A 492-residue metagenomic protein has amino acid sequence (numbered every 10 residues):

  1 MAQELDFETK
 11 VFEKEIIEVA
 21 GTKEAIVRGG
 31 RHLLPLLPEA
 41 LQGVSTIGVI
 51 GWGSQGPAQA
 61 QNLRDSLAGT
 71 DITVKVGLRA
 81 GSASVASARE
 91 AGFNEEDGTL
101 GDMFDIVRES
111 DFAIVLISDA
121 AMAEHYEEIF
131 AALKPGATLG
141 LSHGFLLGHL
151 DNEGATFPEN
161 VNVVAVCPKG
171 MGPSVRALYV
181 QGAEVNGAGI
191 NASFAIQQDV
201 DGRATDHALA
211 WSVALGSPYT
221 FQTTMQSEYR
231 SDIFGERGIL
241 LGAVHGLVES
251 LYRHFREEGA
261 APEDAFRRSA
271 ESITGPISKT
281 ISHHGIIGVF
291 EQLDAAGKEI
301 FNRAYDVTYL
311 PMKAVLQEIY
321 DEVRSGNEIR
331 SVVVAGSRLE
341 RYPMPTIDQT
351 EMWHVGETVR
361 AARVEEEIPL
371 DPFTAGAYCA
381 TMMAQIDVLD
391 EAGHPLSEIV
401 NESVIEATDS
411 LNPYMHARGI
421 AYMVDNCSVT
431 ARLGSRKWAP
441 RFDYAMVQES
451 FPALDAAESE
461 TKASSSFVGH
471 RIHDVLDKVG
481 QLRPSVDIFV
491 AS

Functional and structural regions predicted by a protein language model:
M1-T46, L78-R79, I196-Q198, V213-Q222: Glycine/serine-rich phosphate-binding loop and adjoining beta1-alpha1 elements at the start of nucleotide-handling
A2-R31, A188, E249, E257-S492: NAD(P)-dependent Rossmann-like dehydrogenase/reductase catalytic/cofactor-binding core
Q3-D6, R79-A80, R89-G148, T156-S174 (+3 more regions): Rossmann-like NAD(P)-binding element
I16-I17, R64-F93: NAD(P)-binding Rossmann-fold cofactor-contacting core
V44-L63, R363, M382: Glycine-rich adenosine-cofactor-binding loop
V74, V85, I106, M122 (+2 more regions): Small-residue helix-packing motif on alpha-helices
L141-R237, A295-A296, S325, G336-E367: Rossmann-fold dinucleotide-binding core
